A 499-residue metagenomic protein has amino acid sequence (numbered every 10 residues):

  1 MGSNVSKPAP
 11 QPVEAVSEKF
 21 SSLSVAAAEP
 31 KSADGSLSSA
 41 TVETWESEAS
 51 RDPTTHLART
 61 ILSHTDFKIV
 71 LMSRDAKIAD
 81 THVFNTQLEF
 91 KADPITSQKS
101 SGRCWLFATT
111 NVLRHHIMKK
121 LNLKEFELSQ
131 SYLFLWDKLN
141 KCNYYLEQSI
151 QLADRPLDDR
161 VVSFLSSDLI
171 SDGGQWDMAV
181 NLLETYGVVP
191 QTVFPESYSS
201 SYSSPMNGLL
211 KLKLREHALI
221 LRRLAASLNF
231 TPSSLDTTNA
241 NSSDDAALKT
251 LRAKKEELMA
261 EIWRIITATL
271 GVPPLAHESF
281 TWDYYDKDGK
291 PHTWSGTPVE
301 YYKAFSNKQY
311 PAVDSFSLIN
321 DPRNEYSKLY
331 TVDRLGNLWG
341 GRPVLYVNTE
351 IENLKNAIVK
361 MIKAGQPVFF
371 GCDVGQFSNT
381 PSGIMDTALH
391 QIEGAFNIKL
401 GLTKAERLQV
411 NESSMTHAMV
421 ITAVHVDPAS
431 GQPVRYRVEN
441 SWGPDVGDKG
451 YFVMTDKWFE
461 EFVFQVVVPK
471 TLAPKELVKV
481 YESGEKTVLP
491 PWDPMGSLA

Functional and structural regions predicted by a protein language model:
M1-V13: PEST-like, low-complexity acidic/proline-rich intrinsically disordered segments, predominantly at protein N-termini
P12-D93: N-terminal regions that are enriched for targeting/export leaders and immediately downstream pro/stem segments
A79-F369, Y436, V446-K449, D456 (+1 more regions): Active-site nucleophile-adjacent alpha helix/oxyanion-hole segment immediately C-terminal to the catalytic cysteine
C104, L183, L408-G443: Catalytic nucleophile-His microenvironment captured as a short glycine-rich beta-strand/loop that brackets
W136, G371-D373, V424, S441 (+1 more regions): Structured loops at beta-to-helix junctions and adjacent beta-edge loops in soluble globular domains
G341-T416: Long, positively charged binding patches that form subdomain-scale interaction surfaces for polyanionic ligands
V344, L354-K360, E406-N411, V420-D427 (+4 more regions): Generic recognition of flexible, low-complexity loop/linker segments
D427-A499: Conserved catalytic-core surface of thiol
